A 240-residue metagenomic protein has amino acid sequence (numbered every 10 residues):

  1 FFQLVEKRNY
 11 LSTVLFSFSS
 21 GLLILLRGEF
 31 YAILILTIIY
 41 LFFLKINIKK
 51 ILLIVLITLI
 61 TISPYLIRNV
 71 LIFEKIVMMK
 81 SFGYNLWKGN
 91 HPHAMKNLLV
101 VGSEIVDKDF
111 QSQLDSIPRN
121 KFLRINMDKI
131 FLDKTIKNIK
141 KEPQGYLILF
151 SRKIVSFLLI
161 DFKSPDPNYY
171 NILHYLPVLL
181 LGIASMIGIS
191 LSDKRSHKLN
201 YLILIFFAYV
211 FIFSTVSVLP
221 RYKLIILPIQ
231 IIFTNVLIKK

Functional and structural regions predicted by a protein language model:
F1-L15, F42-K45, I238: Membrane-interface transmembrane helices that cradle and orient dolichyl/undecaprenyl
S12-R27, T37-I38, I57-T61, Y65-L66: Membrane-interface alpha helices of multi-pass inner-membrane proteins
L15, E29-L44, L224, T234: Transmembrane-embedded, aromatic-rich helix segments that form part of the hydrophobic channel/pocket engaging
L23-I24, Y65-I67, F206-P220: Transmembrane-helix signature of polytopic, lipid-linked glycan biosynthesis machinery
L25-Y31, F82, Y169-I172, S217-I225: Replace "multi-pass membrane enzymes" with "multi-pass membrane proteins
F73-K153: Membrane-proximal stem/loop segments at transmembrane-domain junctions that anchor or position
I130-F131, K137-F206: Membrane-interface anchor segments at the N-terminal boundary of transmembrane helices in multi-pass membrane enzymes
L191, R195-S196, T234-K240: A juxtamembrane structural motif centered on a specific transmembrane helix
